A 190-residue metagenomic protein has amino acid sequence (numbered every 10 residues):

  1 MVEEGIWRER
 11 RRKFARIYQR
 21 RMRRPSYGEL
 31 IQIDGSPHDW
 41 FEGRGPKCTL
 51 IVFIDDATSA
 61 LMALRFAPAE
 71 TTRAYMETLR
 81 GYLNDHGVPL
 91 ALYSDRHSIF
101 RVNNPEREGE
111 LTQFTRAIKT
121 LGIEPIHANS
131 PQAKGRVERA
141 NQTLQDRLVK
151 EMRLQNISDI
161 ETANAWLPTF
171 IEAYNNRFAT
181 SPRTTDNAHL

Functional and structural regions predicted by a protein language model:
M1, D34, F53, S59 (+7 more regions): Mobile genetic element proteins and their domesticated derivatives, centered on retroelements and DNA transposons
M1-D39, G109-T112, N187-L190: Basic, flexible linker segments flanking DNA-binding modules in nucleic acid-interacting mobile-element proteins
R16, H97-S98, A133: Positions that flank functional sites
R20, V102, V137-E138: Short Asp/Glu-rich motifs
G35-N84, V88-L92, R96-I99, N103 (+1 more regions): A short, conserved beta-strand element enriched in hydrophobic/aromatic residues
R107, Q113-R183, A188-H189: Charged alpha-helix within mobile-element recombinases
